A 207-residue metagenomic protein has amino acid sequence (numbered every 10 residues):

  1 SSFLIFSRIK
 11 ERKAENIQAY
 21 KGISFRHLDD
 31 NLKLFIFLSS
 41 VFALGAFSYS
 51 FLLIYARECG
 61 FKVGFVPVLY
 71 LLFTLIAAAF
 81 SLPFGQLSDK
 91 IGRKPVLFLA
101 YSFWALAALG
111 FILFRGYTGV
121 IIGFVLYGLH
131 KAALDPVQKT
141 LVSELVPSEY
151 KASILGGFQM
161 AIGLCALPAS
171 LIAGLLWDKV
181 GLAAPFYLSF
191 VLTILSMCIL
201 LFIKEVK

Functional and structural regions predicted by a protein language model:
S1-E15, S196-K204: C-terminal membrane-cytosol helix-exit motif in multi-pass small-molecule transporters
S7-L38: Juxtamembrane intracellular "pre-TM" segments in multi-pass secondary transporters
S50-V66, Y70: Short amphipathic helix-loop junctions that connect adjacent transmembrane helices in Major Facilitator Superfamily/SLC
F80-G92, W177-D178: Helix-to-loop junctions at the C-terminal end of transmembrane segments in multipass secondary transporters
P95-G110, Y187-F190: Structural signature of the two symmetry-related core transmembrane helices
I112-G123: Helix-loop junctions at membrane interfaces in 12-TM secondary transporters
A133-V146: Intracellular juxtamembrane helix-capping segments at the cytosolic ends of symmetry-related transmembrane helices
L175-L192: A membrane-interface helix-boundary motif in multi-pass transporters
